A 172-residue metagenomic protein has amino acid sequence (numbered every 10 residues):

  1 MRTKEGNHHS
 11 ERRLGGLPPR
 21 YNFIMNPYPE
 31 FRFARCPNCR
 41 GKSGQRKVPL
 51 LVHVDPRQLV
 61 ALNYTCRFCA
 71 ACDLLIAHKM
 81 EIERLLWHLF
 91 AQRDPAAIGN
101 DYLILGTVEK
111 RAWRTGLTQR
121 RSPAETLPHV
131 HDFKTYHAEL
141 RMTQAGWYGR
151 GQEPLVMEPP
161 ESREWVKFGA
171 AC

Functional and structural regions predicted by a protein language model:
M1-F23, Q152-S162: N-terminal alpha-helical interaction blocks
E11-M25, R46-Q58: Short Cys/His-rich Zn2+-coordinating modules
N26-P27, C36: A composition-biased, non-transmembrane "mature-region" signal
R32-L62: Short recognition patches in nucleic-acid-associated and regulatory proteins
L50-V60, R84-P95: Short cysteine/histidine-rich metal-coordination sites, predominantly Zn2+-binding motifs
L62-W87: Short metal-binding segments enriched for Cys and/or His
L89-C172: Long, contiguous alpha-helical scaffold regions
